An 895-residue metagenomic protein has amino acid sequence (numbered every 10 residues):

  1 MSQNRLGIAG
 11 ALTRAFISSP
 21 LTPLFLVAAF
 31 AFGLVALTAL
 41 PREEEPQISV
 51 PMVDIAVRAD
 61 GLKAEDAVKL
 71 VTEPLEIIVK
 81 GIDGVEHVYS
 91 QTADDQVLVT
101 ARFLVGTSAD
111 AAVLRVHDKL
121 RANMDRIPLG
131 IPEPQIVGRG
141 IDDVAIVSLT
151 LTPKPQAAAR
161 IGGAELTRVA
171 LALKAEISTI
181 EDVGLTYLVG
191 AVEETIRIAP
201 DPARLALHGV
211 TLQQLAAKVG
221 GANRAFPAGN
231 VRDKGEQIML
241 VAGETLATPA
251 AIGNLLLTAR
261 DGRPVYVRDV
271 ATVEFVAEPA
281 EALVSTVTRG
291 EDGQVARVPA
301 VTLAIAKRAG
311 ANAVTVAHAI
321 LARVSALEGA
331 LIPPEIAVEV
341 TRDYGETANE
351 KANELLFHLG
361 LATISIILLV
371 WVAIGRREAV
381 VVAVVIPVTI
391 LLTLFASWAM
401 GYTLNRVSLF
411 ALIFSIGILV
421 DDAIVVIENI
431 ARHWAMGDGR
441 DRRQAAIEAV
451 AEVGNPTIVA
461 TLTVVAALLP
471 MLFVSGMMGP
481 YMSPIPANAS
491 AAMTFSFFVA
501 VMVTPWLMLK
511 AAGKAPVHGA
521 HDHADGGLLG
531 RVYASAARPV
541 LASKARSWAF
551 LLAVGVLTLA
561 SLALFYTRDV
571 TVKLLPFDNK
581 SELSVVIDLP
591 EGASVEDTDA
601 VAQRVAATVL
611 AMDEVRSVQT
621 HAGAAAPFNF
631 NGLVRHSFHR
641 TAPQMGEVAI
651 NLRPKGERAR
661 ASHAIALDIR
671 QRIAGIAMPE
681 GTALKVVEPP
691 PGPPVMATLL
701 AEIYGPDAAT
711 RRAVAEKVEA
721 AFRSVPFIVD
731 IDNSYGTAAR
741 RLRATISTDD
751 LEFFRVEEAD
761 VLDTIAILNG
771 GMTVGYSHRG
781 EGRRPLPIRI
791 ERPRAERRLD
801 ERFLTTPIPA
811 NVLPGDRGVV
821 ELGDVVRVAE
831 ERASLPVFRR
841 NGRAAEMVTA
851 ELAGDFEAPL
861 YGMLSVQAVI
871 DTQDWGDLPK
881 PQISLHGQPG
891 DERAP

Functional and structural regions predicted by a protein language model:
M1-T363, L404, P480, P690 (+2 more regions): Membrane-proximal extracytoplasmic
Q3-R42, V453, H521-K573, A701: Signature of alpha-helical transmembrane segments and their immediate interfacial
R5, R14, D66-D143, A203-R224 (+5 more regions): Solvent-exposed, membrane-proximal periplasmic/extracellular interface segments of envelope transport and secretion
A28-K63, A122-I131, A399-Y402, L472-Y481 (+5 more regions): Transmembrane helices with small-residue packing motifs
V35-A39, I364-R432, F473: Hydrophobic transmembrane alpha-helices and their membrane-interface caps in long multi-pass transport proteins
T341, A348, A352, I427 (+2 more regions): Helix-loop junctions and hydrophobic alpha-helical segments within the transmembrane domains of large membrane
D343-Y344, A348, V380-V382, R672-P895: C-terminal transmembrane helical bundles of large multi-pass transporters and their helix-start/helix-kink determinants
S415-I430, G454-F473, P480-H521, V648: Transmembrane alpha-helices and their membrane-interface boundaries in multi-pass membrane transporters and channels
